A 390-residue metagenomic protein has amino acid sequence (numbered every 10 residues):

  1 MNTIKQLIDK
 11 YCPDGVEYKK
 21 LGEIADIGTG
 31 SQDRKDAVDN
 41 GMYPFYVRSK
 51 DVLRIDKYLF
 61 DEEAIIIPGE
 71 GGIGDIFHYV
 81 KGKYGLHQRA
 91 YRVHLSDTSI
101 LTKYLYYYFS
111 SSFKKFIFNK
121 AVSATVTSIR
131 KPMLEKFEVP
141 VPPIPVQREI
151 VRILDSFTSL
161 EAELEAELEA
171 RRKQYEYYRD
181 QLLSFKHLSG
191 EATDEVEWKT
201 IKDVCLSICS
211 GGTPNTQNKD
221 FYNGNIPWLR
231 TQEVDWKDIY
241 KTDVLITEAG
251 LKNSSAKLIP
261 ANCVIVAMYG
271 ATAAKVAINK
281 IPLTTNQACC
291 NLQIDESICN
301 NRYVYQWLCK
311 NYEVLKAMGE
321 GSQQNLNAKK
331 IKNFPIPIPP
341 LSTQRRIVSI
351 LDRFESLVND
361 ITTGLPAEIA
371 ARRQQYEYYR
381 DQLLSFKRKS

Functional and structural regions predicted by a protein language model:
M1-K19, E138-W198, P335-S390: Amphipathic alpha-helical coiled-coil/heptad-repeat segments
K10-C12, R54, S123, N215-T216 (+3 more regions): Short, solvent-exposed loop/turn positions at domain surfaces that link secondary-structure elements or cap domain
K10-S31, N40-M42, Y46, G190-G212 (+1 more regions): Non-catalytic DNA-recognition/assembly elements of restriction-modification systems
N40-Y43, E233-L245, N279: Short, basic/aromatic beta-hairpin or loop at an interaction surface
V47-S110, V122, R130, R230 (+1 more regions): A short beta-sheet element
Q88-A90, Y108-V141, Y269, N286-C290 (+2 more regions): Glycine-anchored helix-breaking recognition loops at helix->coil/strand junctions
F221-K237: Short beta-strand/loop turn elements enriched in aromatics
